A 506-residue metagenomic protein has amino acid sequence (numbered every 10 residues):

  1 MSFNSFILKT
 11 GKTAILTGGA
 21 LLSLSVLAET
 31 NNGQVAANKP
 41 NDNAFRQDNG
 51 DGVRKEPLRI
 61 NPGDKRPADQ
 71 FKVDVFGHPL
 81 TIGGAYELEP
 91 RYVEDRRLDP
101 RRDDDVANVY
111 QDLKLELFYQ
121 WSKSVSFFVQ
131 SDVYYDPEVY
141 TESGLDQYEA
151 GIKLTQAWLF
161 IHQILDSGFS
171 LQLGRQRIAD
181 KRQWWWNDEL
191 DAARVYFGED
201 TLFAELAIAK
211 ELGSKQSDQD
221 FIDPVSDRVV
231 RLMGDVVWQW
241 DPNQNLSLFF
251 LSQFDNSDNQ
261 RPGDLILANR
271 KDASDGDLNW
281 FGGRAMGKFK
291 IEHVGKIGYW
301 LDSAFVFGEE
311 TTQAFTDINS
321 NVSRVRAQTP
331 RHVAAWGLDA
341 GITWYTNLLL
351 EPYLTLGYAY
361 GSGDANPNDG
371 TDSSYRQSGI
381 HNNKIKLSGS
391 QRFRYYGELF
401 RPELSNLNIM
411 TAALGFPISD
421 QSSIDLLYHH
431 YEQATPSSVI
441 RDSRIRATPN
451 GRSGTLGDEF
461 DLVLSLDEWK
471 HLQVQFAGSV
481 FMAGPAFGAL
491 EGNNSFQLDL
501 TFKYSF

Functional and structural regions predicted by a protein language model:
S2-F6, T17-A20, L24-D105, E116 (+3 more regions): N-terminal periplasmic/intermembrane-space "pro-region" immediately following the signal or transit peptide
D64-P67, R96-P100, T141-E142, Q176-R177 (+7 more regions): Extracytoplasmic loops and strand-loop junctions of Gram-negative outer membrane beta-barrel proteins
D74-F76, T81, F118-Q120, F160-I164 (+9 more regions): Structural signature of outer-membrane beta-barrel channels/translocons
T81-A85, F128-Q130, Q172, F249 (+4 more regions): Outer-envelope exported proteins of Gram-negative bacteria
Y92-Q111, F118-S167, L171, A179-W186 (+5 more regions): Surface-exposed loop and membrane-interface regions of Gram-negative outer-membrane beta-barrel proteins
L165-S170, A179-N368, H430-E432, A447 (+3 more regions): Signature for the C-terminal beta-barrel architecture of outer-membrane proteins
P352-T455: C-terminal structural cap/anchor segments
W469-T501, S505: Predominantly the C-terminal beta-signal and adjacent terminal strand-loop region of outer-membrane beta-barrel
